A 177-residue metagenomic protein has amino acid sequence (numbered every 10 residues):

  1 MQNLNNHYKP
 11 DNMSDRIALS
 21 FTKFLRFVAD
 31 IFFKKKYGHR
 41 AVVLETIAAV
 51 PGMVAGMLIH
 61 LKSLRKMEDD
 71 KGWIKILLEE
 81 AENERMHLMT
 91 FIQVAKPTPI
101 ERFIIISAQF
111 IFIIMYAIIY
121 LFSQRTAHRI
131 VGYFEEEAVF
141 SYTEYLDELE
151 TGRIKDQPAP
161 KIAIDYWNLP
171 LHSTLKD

Functional and structural regions predicted by a protein language model:
M1-D177: Non-heme di-metal
